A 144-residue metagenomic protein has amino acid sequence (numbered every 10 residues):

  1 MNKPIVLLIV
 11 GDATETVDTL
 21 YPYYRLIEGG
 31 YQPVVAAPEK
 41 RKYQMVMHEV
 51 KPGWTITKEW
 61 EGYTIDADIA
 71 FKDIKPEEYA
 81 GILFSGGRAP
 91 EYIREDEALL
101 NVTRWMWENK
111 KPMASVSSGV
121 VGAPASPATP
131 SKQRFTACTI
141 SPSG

Functional and structural regions predicted by a protein language model:
M1-M113, G122-G144: Extended, subdomain-level signal for the structured scaffold at the beginning of enzyme domains
S117: Catalytic nucleophile serine of serine hydrolases, specifically the conserved "nucleophile elbow" pentapeptide
